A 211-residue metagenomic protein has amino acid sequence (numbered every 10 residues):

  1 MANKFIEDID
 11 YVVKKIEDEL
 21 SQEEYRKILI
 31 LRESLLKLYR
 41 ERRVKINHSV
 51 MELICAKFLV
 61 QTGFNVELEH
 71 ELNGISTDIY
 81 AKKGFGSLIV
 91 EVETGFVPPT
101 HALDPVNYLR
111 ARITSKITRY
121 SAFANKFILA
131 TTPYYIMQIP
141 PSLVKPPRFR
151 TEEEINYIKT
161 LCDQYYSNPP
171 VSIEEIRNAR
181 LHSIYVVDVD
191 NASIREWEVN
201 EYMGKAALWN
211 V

Functional and structural regions predicted by a protein language model:
M1-L29, Y134-V211: Non-catalytic C-terminal interaction segments of nucleic acid-processing enzymes
A2, E7, K14-H70: Acidic-basic catalytic patches of nuclease active cores, encompassing PD-(D/E)XK and other metal-cofactor nuclease
V44-I46, T77, K205-V211: Accessory terminal regions of nucleic-acid processing enzymes
V50, V106-K116, I155, Q164-S167: Well-ordered, non-membrane alpha-helical segments in soluble/globular domains
E67-L68, I89-E91, I128-T131: A structural signal for short, well-ordered beta-strand segments and their strand-loop junctions that often border
N73-I75, R112-I113: Amphipathic coiled-coil/heptad-repeat helices and related helical stalk/stem segments that mediate oligomerization
T77-P98: Active-site beta-strand-loop-beta-strand hairpin of nuclease catalytic cores that positions key catalytic residues
T94-T151: Catalytic cores of nucleic-acid endonucleases
